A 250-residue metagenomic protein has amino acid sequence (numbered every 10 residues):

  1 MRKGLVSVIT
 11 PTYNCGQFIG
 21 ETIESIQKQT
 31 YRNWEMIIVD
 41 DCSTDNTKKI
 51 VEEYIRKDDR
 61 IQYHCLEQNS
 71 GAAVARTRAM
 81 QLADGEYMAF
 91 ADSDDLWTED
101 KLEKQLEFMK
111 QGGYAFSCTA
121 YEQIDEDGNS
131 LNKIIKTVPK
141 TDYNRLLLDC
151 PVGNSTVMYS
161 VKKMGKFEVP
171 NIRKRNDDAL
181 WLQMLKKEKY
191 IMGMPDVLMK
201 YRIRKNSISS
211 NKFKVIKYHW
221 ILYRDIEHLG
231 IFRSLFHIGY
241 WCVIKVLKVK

Functional and structural regions predicted by a protein language model:
M1-Q27: N-proximal low-complexity "stem/linker" segments adjacent to membrane-targeting elements
K3-V6, Q27-I38, N46, D58-Q62: Short loop->beta transition adjacent to catalytic acidic/histidine clusters or analogous donor-positioning motifs
Q17-G20, D45-E53, L96, D100: Acidic helix N-cap motif at the loop->helix transition within catalytic regions of sugar-transfer enzymes
S25, R32, D40-K49, Q68 (+1 more regions): A conserved acidic beta->alpha catalytic loop
L66-A83, K104: Glycine-rich, basic loop-to-helix element that forms the pyrophosphate-binding segment of sugar-nucleotide handling
Q81, I134-K214: Conserved nucleotide-sugar donor-binding catalytic segment
M88: Short aromatic/hydrophobic "clamp" motif used to bind/position activated sugar donors
D100-L131: Conserved donor NDP-sugar-binding/catalytic core segment of glycosyltransferases
